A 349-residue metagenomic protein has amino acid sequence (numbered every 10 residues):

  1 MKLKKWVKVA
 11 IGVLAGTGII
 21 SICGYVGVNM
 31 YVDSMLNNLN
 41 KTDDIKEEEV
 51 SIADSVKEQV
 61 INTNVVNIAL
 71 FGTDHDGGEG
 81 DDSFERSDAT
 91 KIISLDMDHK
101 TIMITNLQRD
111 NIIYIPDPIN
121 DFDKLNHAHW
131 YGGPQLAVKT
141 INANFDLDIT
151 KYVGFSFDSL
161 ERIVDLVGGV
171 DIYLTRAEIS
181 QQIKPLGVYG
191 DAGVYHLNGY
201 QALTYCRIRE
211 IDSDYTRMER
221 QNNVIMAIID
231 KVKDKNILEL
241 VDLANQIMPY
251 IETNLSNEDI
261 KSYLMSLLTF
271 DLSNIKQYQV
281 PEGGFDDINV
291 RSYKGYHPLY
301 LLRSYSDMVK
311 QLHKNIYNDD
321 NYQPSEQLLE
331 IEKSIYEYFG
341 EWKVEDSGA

Functional and structural regions predicted by a protein language model:
K2-G12, G16, S21-A349: Non-catalytic, solvent-exposed segments at the cell envelope interface
